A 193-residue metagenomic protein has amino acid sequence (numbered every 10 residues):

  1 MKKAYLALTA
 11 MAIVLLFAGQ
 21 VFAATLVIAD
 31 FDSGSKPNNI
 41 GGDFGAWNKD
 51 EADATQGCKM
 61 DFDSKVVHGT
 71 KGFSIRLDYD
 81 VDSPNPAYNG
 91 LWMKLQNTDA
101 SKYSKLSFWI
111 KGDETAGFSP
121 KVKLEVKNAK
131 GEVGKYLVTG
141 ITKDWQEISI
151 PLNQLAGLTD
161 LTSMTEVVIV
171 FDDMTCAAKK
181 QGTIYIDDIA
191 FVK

Functional and structural regions predicted by a protein language model:
M1-T9: Bacterial N-terminal signal peptides that target proteins for export
T9-Q20: Bacterial N-terminal signal peptides
F22-K193: Beta-rich carbohydrate-recognition modules and glycan-binding surfaces
